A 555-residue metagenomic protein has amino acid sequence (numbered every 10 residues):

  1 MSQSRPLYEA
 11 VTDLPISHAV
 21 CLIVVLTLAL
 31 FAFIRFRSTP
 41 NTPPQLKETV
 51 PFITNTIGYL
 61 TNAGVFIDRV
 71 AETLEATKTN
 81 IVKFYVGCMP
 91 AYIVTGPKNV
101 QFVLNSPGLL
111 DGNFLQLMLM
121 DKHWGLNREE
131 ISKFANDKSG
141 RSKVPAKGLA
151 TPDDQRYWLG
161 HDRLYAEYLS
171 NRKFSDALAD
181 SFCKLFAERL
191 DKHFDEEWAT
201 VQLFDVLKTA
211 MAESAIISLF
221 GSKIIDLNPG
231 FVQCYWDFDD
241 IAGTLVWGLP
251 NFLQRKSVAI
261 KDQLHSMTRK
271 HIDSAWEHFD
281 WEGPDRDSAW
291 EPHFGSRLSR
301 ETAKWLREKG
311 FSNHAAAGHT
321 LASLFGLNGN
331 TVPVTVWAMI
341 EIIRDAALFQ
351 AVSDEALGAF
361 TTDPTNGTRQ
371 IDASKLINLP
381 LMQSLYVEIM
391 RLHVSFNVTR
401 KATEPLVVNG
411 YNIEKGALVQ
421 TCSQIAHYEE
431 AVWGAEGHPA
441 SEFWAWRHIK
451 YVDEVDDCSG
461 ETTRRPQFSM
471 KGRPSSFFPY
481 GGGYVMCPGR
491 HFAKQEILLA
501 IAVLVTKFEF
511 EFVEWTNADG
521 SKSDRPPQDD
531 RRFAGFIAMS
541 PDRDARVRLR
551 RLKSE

Functional and structural regions predicted by a protein language model:
S2-P152, S476: N-terminal membrane-proximal hinge/A-helix region immediately C-terminal to the signal-anchor transmembrane segment
L7-V25, V86-P90, F194-A215, P229-G230 (+2 more regions): Cytochrome P450
I57-E72, D363-G410, S423-E430, Q467-F468: Conserved cytochrome P450 K-helix E-x-x-R motif and the immediately C-terminal K′/meander segment
A63-C88, F114-I224, N228, A242-G248 (+2 more regions): Cytochrome P450 catalytic-domain "roof"
D237-K309: Cytochrome P450 catalytic core segment centered on helix I
S299-E355, Q420, G489, I497: Central I-helix of cytochrome P450 enzymes
L348, R473, P479, Y484 (+1 more regions): Cytochrome P450 heme-binding "Cys pocket" and the immediately downstream C-terminal segment
C422-Q467: Conserved cytochrome P450 K-helix/beta-meander segment immediately N-terminal to the heme-binding cysteine loop
